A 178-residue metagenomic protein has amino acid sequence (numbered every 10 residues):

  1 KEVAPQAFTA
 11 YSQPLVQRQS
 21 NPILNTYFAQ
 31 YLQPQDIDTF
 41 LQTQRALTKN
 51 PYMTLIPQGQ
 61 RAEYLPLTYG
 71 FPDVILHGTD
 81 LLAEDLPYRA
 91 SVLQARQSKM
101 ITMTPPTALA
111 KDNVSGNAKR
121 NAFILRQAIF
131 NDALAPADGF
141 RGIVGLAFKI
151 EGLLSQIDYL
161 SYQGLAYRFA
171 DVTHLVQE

Functional and structural regions predicted by a protein language model:
E2-E178: Intrinsically disordered, low-complexity polar/acidic regions
